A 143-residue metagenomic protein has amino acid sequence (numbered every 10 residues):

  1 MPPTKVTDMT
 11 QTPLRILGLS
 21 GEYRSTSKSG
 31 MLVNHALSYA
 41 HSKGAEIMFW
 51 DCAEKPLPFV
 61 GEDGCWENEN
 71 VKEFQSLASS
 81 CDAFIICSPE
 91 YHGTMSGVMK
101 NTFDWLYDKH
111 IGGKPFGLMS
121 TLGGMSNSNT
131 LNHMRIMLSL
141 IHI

Functional and structural regions predicted by a protein language model:
P2-D108: N-terminal beta1-alpha1-beta2 submodule of the flavodoxin-like/Rossmannoid cofactor-binding fold
L17, G117-M119: Conserved hydrophobic packing residues within short motifs/helices of P-loop NTPase cores of ABC-family ATPases
G21, T121-G123: Cofactor-binding loop segments of dinucleotide-utilizing enzymes, especially the Rossmann-like FAD- and NAD(P)+-binding
G112-P115: A short helix->loop->beta-strand "cap" motif at the edges of active sites that frequently abuts
S126: Phosphate/ribose-phosphate-bearing ligand recognition and processing surfaces, centered on ADP-ribose/NAD(+/P+) systems
L131: Active-site-proximal alpha-helical scaffold in enzymes
I141-I143: Conserved small/polar residues in nucleotide/adenosyl-binding loops
